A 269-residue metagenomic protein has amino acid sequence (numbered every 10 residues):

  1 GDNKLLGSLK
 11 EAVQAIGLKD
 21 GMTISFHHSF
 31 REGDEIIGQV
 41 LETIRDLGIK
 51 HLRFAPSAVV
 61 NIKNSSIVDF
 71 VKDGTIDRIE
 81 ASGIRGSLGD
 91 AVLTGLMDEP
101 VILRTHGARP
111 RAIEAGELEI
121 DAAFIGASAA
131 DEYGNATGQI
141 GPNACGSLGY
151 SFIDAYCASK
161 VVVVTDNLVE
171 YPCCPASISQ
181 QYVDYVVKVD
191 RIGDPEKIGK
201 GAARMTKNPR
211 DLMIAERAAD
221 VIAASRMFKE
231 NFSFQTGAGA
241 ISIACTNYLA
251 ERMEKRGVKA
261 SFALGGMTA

Functional and structural regions predicted by a protein language model:
G1-A269: Conserved alpha/beta enzyme-core scaffold
